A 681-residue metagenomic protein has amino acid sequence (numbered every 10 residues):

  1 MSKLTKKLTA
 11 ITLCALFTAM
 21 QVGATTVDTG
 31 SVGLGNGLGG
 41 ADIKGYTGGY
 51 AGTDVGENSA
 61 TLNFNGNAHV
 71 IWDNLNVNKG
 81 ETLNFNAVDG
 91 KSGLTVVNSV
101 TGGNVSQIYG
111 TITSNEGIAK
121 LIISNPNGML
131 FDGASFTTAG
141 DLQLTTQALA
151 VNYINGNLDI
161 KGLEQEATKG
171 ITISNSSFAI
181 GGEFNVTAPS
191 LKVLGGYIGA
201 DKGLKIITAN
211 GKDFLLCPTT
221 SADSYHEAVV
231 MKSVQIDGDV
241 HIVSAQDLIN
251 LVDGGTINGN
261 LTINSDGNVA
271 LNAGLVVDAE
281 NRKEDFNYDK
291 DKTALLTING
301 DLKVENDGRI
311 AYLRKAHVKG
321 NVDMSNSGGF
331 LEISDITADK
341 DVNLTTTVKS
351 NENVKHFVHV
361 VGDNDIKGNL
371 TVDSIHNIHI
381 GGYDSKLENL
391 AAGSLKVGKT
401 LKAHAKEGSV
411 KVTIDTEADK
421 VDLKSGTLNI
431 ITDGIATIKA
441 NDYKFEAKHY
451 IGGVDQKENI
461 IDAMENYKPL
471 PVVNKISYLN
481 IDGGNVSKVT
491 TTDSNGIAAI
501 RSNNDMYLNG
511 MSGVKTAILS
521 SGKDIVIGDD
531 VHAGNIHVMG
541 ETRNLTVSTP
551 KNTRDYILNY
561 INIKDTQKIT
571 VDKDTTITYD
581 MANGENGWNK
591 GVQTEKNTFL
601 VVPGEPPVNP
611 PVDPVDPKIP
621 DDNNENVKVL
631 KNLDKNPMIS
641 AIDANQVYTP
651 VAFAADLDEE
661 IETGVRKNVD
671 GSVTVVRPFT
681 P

Functional and structural regions predicted by a protein language model:
M1-L13, F17: Bacterial Sec-dependent N-terminal signal peptides
L4, T18-D42, Y50, E446-A499 (+2 more regions): Extracellular/surface-exposed low-complexity segments
M20-Q246, S265: Solvent-exposed adhesion/ligand-recognition segments of exported proteins
G52, W72-N76, T82-V88, S106-S114 (+28 more regions): Short, T/G/N/S-enriched strand-turn elements that build extracellular solenoid repeat scaffolds
E57-T61, G203, K420, I435 (+2 more regions): A generic structural signal for beta-strand entry/edge sites
D239, N260, N264-D266, D301 (+7 more regions): Asp/Glu-rich intrinsically disordered low-complexity tracts
